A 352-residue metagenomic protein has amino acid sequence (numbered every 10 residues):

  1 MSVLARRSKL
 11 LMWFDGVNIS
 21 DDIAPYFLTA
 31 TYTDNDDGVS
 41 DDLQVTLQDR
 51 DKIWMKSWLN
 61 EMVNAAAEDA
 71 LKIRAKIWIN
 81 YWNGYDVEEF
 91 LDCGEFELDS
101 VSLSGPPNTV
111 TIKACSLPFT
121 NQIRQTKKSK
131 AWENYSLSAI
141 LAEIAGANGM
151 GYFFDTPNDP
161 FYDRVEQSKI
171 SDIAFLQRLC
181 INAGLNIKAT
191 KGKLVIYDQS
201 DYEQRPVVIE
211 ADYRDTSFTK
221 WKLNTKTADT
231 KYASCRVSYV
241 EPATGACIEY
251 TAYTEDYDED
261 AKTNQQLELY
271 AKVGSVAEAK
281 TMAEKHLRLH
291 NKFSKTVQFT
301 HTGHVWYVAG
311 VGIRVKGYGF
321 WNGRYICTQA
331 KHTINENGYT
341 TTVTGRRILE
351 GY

Functional and structural regions predicted by a protein language model:
M1-F119: Assembly/oligomerization scaffold segments
Y32-T33, D37-E68, T216-Y352: An acidic/polar, Gly/Ser/Thr-rich interaction patch typically located in mid-to-C-terminal regions of proteins
I77-Y81, D198, G317-G319: Conserved "cap/hinge" positions at secondary-structure junctions
E89-V101, S200-E203, I326-N337: Short, compositionally biased
S104-P107, L117, S136-F153, S275: Glycine-rich, acidic and aromatic/proline-enriched surface loops and short helix-turn segments that act as binding
T109-I112, S116-N121, F154-W221: Short beta-strand-centered interaction patches in the first periplasmic/extracellular domains of large envelope
Q125-N134, D163-E166: Second-shell loop/turn segments in exported
N134-A147, K169-Q177, I181, S238-V240: Polar, S/T/G-rich
